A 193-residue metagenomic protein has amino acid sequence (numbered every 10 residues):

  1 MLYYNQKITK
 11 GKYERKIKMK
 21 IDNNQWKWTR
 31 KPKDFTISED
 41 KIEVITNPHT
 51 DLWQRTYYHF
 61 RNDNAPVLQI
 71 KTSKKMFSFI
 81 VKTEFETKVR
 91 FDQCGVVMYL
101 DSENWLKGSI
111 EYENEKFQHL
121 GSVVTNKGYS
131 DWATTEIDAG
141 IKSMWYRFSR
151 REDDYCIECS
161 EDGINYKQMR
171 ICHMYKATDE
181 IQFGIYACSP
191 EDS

Functional and structural regions predicted by a protein language model:
M1-K18: Short, Lys/Arg-enriched N-terminal segments with co-localized hydrophobic residues within the first ~10-30 amino acids
R15-S193: Extracellular glycan-recognition regions
